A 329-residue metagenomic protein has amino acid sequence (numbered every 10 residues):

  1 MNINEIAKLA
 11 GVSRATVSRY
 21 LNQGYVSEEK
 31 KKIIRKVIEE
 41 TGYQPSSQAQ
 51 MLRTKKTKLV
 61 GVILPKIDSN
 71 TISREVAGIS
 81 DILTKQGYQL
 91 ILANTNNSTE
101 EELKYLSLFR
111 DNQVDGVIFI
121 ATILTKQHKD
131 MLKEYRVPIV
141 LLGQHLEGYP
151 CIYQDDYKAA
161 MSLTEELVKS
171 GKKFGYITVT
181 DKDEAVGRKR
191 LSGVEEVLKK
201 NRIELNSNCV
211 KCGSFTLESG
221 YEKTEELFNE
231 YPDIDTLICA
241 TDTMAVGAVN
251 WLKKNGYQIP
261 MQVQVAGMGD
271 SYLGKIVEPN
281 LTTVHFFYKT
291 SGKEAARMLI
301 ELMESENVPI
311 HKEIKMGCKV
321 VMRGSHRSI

Functional and structural regions predicted by a protein language model:
M1-K58: N-terminal helix-turn-helix DNA-binding module of bacterial transcription factors
R14-T16, L52-D68, E166, K173-D181: Short beta-strand segments enriched in small/hydrophobic residues
E39-A77, Q86-Y88, N96-S98, L108-D111: N-terminal helix-turn-helix/winged-helix DNA-binding helices and compositionally similar short basic alpha-helical
E40, D81-Q86, E134-L141, H145-I329: Bacterial carbohydrate/catabolite-sensing allosteric modules
E40-S46, E100, I120-T122, Y221 (+1 more regions): Short gly/ser/thr-rich secondary-structure transition/capping motifs
A49, L103-L106, K129, T164 (+1 more regions): Short hydrophobic/charged patches on amphipathic alpha-helices used for structural packing and interfaces
T84-D130: Central regulatory/effector-binding core of bacterial HTH transcription factors
